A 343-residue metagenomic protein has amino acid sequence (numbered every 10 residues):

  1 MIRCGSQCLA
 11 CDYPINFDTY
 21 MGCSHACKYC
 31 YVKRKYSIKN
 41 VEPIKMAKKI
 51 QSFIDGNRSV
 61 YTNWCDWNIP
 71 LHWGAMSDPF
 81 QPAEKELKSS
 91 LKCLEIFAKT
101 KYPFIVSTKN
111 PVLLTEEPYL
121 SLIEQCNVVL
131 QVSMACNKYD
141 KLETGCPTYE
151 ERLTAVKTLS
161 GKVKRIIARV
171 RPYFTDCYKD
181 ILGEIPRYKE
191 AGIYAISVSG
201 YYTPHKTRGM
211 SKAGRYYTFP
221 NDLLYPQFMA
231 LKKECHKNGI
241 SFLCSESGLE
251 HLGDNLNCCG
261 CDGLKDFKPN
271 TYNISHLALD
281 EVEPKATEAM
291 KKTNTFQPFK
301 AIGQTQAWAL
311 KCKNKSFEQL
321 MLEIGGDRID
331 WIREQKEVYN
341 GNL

Functional and structural regions predicted by a protein language model:
M1-K48: Canonical Radical SAM [4Fe-4S] cluster-binding loop centered on the CxxxCxxC motif and its immediate flanking residues
G22, D78, L249: Short, glycine-/Ser/Thr-/acidic-enriched flexible segments
K35-I50, P82-F104, I324, W331-E337 (+1 more regions): Basic, amphipathic N-terminal segments that precede the first structured/catalytic domain
V41-R58, E281-A289: Short microdomains enriched in Cys/His and/or Lys/Arg
Q51-Q227, E234: Conserved AdoMet/S-adenosylmethionine-binding subsite of the radical SAM
R208-L343: C-terminal accessory extensions appended to soluble enzyme cores
